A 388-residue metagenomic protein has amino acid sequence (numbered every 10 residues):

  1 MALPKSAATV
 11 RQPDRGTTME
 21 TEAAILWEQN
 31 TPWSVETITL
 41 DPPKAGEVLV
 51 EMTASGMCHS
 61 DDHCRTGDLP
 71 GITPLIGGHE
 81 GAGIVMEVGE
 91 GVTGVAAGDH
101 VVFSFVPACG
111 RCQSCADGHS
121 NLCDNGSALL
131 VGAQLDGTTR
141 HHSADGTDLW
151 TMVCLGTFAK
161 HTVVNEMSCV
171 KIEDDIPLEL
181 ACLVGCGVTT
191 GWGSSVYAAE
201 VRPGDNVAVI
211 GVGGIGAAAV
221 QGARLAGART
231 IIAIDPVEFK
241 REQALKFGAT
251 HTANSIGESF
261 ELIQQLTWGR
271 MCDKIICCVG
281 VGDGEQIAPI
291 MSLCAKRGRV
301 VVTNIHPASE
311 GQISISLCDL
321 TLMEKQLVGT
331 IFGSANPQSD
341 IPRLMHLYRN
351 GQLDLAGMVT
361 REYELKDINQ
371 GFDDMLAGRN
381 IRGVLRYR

Functional and structural regions predicted by a protein language model:
A2-K5, V10-M19, G257-E258, K274 (+3 more regions): C-terminal hydrophobic helical "lid"/dimerization subdomain of Rossmann-like NAD(P)H-dependent oxidoreductases
E22, S34, T39, E51 (+2 more regions): Residues located in well-ordered beta-strands
Q29, V237, H306, G333: Residues in the short beta-alpha loop(s) of Rossmann-like NAD(P)-binding domains
D41-S55, R65-A116, N121, L129 (+1 more regions): Glycine-rich beta-strand-centered segment in the early N-terminal region that forms part of a ligand/cofactor-binding
F105-M167: Cysteine-cluster motifs in flexible loop/terminal segments that predominantly coordinate metals
K160, M167-C169, E173-G257, E261: Mid-domain Rossmann-like dinucleotide-binding core that forms the NAD(H)/NADP(H) cofactor-binding site
A199-R202, A226, E238-Q326: Glycine-rich cofactor phosphate-binding loops and adjacent beta1-alpha1 units of small-molecule cofactor enzyme domains
